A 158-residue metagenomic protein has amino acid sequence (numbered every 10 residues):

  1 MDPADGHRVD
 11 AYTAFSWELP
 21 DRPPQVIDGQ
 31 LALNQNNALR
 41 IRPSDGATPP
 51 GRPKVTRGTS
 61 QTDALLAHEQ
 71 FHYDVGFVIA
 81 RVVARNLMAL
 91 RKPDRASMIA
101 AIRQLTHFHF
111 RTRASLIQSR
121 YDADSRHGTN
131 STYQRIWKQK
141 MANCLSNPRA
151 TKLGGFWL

Functional and structural regions predicted by a protein language model:
M1-I41, D45-P49, P53, R91-L158: Metalloprotease/metallohydrolase-associated module, dominated by Zn2+-dependent proteases
A32-R85: Mid-length scaffold segments of soluble, non-membrane domains
